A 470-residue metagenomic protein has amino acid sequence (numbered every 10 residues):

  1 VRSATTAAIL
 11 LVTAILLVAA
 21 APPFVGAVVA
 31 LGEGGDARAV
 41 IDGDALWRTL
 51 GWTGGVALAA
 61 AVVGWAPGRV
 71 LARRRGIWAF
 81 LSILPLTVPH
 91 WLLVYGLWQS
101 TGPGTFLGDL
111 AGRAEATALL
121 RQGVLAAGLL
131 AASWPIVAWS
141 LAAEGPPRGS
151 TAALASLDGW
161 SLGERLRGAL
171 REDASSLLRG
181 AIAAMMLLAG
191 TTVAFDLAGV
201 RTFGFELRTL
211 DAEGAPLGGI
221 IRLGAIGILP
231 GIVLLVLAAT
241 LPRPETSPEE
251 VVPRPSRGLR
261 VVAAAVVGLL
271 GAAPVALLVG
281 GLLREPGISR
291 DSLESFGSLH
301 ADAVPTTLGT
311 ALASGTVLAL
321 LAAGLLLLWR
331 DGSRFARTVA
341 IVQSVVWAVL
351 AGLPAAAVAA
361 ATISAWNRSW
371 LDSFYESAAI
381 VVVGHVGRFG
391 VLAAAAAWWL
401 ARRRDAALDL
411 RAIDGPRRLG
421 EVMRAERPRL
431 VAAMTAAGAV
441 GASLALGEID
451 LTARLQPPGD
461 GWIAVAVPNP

Functional and structural regions predicted by a protein language model:
V1, A215, A238-R260: Intracellular loop-helix junctions on the cytosolic face of multi-pass helical membrane proteins
R2-E33, V40-P146, E172-G199, I220-A238 (+4 more regions): Membrane-water interface segments at the C-terminal ends of transmembrane alpha-helices in multi-pass inner-membrane
G34-V40, L166, S289-G297, L419 (+1 more regions): A short amphipathic helical element positioned immediately N-terminal to and/or at the very start of a transmembrane
G43, L81, T151, V200-G204 (+3 more regions): Amphipathic alpha-helical segments in well-structured domains
P146-D173, V200, E213, A406-L430: Short helix-to-coil transition segments within interhelical loops that connect adjacent transmembrane helices
G199-D211, I288-D291, Q456-N469: Short hydrophobic, aromatic-rich alpha-helical segments embedded in or entering the lipid bilayer of multi-pass
T246-R254, S333-R334, A407-L408, P458: Short cytosolic juxtamembrane segments of multi-pass membrane proteins
